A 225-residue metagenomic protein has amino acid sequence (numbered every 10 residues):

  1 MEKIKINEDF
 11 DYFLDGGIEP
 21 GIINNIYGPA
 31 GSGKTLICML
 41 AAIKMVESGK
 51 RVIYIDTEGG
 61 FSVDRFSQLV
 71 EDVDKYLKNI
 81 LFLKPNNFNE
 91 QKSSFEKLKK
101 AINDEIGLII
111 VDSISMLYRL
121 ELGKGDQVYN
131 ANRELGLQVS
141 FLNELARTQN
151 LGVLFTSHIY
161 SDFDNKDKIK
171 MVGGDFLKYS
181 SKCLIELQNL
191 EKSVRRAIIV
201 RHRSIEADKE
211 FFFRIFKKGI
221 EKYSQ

Functional and structural regions predicted by a protein language model:
M1-Y12: N-terminal pre-Walker A segment at the start of P-loop NTPase domains
F10, I26, F66, I80 (+3 more regions): Conserved RecA-like P-loop NTPase ATPase core
G16-I18, K44-S48, V73-K75, K100-D104 (+2 more regions): Conserved catalytic network of the ASCE P-loop NTPase/AAA+ motor domain
E19-K97: Conserved P-loop
L83, D112, L187: Conserved residues at the C-terminal ends of beta-strands
F88, F95-F176: P-loop NTPase motor core
L145-Q225: Phosphate-binding/switch region of NTP-binding enzymes
